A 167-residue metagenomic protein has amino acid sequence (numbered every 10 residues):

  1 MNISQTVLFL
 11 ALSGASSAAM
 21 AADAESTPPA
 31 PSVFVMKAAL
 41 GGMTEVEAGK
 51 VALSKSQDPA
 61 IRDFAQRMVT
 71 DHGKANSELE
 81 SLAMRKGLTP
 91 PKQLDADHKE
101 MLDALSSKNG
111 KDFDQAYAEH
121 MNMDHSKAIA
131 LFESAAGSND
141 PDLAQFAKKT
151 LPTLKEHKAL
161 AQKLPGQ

Functional and structural regions predicted by a protein language model:
N2-Q167: His/Met- and acidic-residue-enriched segments that coordinate or traffic transition-metal cofactors and support
